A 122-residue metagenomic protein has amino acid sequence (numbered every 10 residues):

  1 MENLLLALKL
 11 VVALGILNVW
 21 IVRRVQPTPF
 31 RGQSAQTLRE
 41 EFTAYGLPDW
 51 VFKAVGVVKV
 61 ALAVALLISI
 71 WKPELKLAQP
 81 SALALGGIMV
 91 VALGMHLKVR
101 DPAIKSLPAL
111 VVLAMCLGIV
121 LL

Functional and structural regions predicted by a protein language model:
M1-L122: Membrane-interface extramembranous regions
